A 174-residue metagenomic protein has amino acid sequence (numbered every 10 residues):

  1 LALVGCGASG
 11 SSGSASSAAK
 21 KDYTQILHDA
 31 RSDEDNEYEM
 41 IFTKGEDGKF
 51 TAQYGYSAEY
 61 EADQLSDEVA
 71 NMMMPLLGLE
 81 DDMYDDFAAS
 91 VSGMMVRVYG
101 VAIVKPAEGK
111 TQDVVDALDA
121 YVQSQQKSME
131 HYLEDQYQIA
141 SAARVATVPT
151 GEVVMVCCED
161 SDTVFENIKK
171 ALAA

Functional and structural regions predicted by a protein language model:
A2-G5: C-terminal motif of bacterial Sec signal peptides marking the signal peptidase cleavage site
G7-G10: Bacterial signal peptide processing site
A18-M74: Early exported N-terminus immediately downstream of N-terminal targeting peptides
K20, T24-L27, V101, T111 (+3 more regions): Extracytoplasmic/secreted envelope proteins and their assembly/folding machinery, especially bacterial periplasmic
R31-D35, G109, D119, Q123 (+1 more regions): Sec-exported extracytoplasmic/periplasmic mature domains
K49-Y99, D113-V114, S141-A143: Short, compositionally biased low-complexity segments enriched in polar/charged residues
G93-M94, I103-K105, Q136-A174: A short, solvent-exposed beta-edge/loop patch
T111-P149: Short Gly/Thr-rich strand-loop-strand
